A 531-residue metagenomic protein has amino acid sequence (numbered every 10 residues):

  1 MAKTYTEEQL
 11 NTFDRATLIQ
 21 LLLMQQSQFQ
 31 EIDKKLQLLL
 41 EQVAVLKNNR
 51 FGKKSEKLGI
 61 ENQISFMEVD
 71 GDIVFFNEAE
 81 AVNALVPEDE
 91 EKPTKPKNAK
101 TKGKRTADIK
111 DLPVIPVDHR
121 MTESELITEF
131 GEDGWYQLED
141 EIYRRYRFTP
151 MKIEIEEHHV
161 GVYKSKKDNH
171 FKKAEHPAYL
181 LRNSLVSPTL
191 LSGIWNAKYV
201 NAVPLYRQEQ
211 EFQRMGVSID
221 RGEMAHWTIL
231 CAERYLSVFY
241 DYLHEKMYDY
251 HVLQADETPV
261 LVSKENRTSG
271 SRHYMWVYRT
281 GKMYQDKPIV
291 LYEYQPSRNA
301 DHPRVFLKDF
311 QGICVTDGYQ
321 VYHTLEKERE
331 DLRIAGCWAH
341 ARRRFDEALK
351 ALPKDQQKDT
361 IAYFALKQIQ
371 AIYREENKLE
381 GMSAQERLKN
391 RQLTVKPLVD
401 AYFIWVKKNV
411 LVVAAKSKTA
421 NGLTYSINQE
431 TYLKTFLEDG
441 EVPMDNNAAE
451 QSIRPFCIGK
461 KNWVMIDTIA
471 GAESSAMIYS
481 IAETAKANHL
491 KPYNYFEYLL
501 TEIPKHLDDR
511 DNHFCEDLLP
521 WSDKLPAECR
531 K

Functional and structural regions predicted by a protein language model:
M1-R182, A225, Q254-A255, L261: Short, flexible loop/hinge motifs at secondary-structure junctions
A2-K3, R120, V162-K164, N169-K531: Catalytic center-proximal scaffold of phosphoryl-transfer enzymes
